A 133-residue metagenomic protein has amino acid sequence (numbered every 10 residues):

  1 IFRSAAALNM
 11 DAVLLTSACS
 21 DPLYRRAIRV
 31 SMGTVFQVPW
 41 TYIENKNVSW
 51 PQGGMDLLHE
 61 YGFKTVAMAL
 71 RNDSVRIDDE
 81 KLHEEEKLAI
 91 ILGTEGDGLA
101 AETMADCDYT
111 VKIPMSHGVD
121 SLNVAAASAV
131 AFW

Functional and structural regions predicted by a protein language model:
I1-D73: RNA substrate-binding interface of SAM-dependent RNA methyltransferases
S4-L8, C19-F36, A101-W133: Structured adenosyl-cofactor binding patch, chiefly the S-adenosyl-L-methionine
H59-G62, E86, A126: Generic low-complexity, intrinsically disordered sequence content enriched in small uncharged/hydrophobic residues
V66-V119: Active-site/ligand-binding-proximal alpha/beta "capping" segment
